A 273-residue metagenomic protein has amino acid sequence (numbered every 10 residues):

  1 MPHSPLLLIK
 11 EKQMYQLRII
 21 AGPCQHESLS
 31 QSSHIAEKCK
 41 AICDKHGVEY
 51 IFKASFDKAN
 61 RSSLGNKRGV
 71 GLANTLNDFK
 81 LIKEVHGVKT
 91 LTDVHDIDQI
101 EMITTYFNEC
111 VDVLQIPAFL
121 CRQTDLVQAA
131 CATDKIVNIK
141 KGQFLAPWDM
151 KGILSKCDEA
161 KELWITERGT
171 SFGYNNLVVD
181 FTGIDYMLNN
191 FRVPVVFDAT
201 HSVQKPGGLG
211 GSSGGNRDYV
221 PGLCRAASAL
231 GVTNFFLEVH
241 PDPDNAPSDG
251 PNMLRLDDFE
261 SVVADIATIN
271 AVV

Functional and structural regions predicted by a protein language model:
P2-I20, V273: N-terminal amphipathic alpha-helix/helix-capping segment at the start of soluble metabolic enzymes
Y15-R18, H46-Y50, H86-T90, C110-D112 (+4 more regions): Short, well-ordered coil/turn segments that N-cap beta-strands
P23-L29, I51-L72, V239-D249: Glycine-rich, proline-tolerant flexible connector loops at the mouths of alpha/beta enzymes
H26-K38, V70-N74, G214-G222: Glycine-rich anion/phosphate-binding loops
C39, K67-T90, A130, D185-V195 (+1 more regions): Alpha-helix-loop-beta-strand connector modules within alpha/beta enzyme cores
V70-G71, V88-Q99, V111-D125, I136-P147 (+1 more regions): Catalytic beta/alpha-barrel core
D134-V239: Catalytic alpha/beta core domains of metabolic enzymes, predominantly
A226-V273: Structured C-terminal cap/extension of enzyme domains
